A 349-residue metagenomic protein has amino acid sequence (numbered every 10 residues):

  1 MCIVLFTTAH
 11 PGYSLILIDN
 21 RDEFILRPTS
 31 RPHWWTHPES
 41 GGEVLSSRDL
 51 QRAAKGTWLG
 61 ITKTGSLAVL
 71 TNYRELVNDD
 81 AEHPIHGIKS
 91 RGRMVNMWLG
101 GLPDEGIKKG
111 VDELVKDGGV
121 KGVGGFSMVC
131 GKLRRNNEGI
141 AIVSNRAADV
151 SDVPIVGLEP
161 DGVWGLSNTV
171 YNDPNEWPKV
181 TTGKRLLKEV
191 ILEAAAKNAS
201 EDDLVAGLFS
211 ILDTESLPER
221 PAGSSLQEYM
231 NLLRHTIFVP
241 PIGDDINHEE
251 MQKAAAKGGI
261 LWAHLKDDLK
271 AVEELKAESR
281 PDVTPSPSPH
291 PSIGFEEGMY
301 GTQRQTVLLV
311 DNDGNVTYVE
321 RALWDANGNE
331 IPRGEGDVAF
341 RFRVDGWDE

Functional and structural regions predicted by a protein language model:
M1-E349: N-terminal nucleophile
